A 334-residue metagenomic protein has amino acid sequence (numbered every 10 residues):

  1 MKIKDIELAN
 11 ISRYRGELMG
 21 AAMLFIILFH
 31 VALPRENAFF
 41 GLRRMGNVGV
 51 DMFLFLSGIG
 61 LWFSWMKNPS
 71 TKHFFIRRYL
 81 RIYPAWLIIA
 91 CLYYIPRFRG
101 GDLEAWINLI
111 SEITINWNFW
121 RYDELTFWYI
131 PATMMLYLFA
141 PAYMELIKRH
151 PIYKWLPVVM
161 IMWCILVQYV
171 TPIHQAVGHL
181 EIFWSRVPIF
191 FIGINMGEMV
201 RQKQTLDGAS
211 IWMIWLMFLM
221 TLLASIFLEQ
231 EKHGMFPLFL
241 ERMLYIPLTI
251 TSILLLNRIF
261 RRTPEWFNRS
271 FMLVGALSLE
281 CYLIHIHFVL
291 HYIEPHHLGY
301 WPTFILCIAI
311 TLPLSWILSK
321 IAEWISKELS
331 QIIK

Functional and structural regions predicted by a protein language model:
M1-L166, T205-I214, E265-E280, H296-K334: Membrane-cytosol interface segments of multi-pass membrane proteins, especially ER/Golgi lipid-handling enzymes
K4, L180-F191, E198-E280, I286-C307: Alpha-helical transmembrane segments and terminal signal-anchor/GPI-anchor hydrophobic tails, characterized by long
V31-A38, P96-G100, L166-A176, A224-F236 (+1 more regions): Juxtamembrane "helix-exit" motif on the non-cytosolic side of transmembrane helices
L61-K72, G178-H179, F236-L244: Cytoplasmic juxtamembrane interface segments
A105-I115, G178, F183, P237-L238: Extracytoplasmic catalytic-loop and juxtamembrane helix elements of membrane-embedded, polyprenol/dolichol-linked
M134, H285-I286: Transmembrane helices and adjacent periplasmic/lumenal helix-loop junctions of polyprenol-phosphate-dependent
L138-A142, F191-M199, L255, I317-K320: Amphipathic alpha-helical segments that form well-ordered structural scaffolds and often line/cohere around active
W155-M199: Loop-centered beta-sheet repeat module
